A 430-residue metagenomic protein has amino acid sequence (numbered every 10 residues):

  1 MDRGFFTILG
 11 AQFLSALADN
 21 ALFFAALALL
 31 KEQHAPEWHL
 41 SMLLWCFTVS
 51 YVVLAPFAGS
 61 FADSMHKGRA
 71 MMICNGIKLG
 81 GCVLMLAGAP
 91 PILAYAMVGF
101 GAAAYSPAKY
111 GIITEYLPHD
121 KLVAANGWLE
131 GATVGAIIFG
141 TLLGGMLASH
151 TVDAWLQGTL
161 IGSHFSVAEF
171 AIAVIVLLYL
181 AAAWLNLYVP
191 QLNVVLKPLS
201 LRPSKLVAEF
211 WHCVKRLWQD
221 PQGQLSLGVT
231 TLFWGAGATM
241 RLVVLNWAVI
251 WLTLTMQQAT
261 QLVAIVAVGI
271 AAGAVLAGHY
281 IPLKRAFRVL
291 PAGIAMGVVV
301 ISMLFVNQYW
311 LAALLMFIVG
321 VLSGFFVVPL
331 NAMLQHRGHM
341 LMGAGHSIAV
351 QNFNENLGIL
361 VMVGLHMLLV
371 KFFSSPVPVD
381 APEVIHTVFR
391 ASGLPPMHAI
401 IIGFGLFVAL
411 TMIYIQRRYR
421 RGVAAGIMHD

Functional and structural regions predicted by a protein language model:
M1-F6, V189-V229: Juxtamembrane intracellular "pre-TM" segments in multi-pass secondary transporters
F6-F23, L44-A62, H66-K78, A94-S149 (+5 more regions): Substrate-agnostic recognition of the 12-TM MFS/MFS-like secondary transporter fold
F13, A21-A28, V152-I172, C213-A272 (+2 more regions): A single, central transmembrane helix in multi-pass transporters
A25-H34, L84-A87, F139-I172, N246 (+2 more regions): Transmembrane alpha-helix termini and helix-breaking/packing motifs in multi-pass membrane transporters
R69-L84, F287-M303: Structural signature of the two symmetry-related core transmembrane helices
L84-Y95, S302-M316: Helix-loop junctions at membrane interfaces in 12-TM secondary transporters
G111, E115, F165-R202, Q416-I427: Helix-loop junctions on the cytosolic side of multi-pass membrane transporters, especially the intracellular loop
L178-V189, M303-L304, R390-G393, M397-D430: Multi-pass alpha-helical transporter architecture, strongest for 12-TM Major Facilitator/SLC carriers used
